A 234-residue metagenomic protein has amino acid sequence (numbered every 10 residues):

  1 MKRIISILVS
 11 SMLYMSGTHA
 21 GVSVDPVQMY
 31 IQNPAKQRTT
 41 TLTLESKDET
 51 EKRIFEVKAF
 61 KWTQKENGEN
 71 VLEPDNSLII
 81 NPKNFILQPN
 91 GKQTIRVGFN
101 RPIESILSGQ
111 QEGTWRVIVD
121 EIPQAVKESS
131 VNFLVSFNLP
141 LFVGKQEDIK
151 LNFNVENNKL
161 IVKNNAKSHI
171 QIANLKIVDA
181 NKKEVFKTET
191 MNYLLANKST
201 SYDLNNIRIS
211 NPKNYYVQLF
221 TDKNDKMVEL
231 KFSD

Functional and structural regions predicted by a protein language model:
K2-S10, Y14: Sec-dependent signal peptide recognition, specifically the positively charged N-region followed immediately by
A20-E49, E147-N154, M191: Beta-sheet-dominated interaction scaffolds and their linkers
A35-T41, Q110-W115, V135, E156-N158: Short, solvent-exposed loop/turn segments enriched in Ser/Thr/Gly
T43, I54-K58, R96, R116-I118 (+1 more regions): Soluble periplasmic/extracytoplasmic beta-strand elements of cell-envelope proteins
L44-E49, L160-A166: Asparagine-centered strand-capping/turn motif at beta-strand->loop junctions
E49-L72, K167-K183: Short acidic, flexible loop segments centered on an aromatic residue
N70-E104, K183-I209: Intrinsically disordered, low-complexity Pro/Gly/Ser/Thr-rich segments with frequent PxxP/GP/PP motifs and embedded
R101-D148, I209-D234: Terminal connector regions
